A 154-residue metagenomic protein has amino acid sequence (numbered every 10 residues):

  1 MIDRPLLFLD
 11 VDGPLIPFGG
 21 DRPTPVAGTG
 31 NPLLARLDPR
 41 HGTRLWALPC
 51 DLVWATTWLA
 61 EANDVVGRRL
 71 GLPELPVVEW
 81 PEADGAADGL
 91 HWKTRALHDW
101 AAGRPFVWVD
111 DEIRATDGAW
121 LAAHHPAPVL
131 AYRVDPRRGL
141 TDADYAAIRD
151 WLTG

Functional and structural regions predicted by a protein language model:
I2-D88, T153: Alpha-helical substrate-recognition element adjacent to the catalytic core
V65-G154: C-terminal cap/substrate-recognition subdomain and adjoining C-terminal extension of metal-dependent phosphatase-like
